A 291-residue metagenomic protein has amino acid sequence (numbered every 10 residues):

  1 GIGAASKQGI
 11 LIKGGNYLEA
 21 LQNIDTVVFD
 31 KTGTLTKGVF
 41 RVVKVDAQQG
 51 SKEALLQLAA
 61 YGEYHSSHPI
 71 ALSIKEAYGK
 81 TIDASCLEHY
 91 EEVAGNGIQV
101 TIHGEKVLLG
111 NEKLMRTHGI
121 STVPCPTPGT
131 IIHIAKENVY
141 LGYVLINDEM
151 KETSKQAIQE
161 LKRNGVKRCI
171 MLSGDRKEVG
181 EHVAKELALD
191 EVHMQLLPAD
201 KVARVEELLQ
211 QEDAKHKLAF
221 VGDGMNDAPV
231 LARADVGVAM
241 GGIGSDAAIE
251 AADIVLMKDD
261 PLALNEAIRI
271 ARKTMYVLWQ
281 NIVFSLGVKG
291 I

Functional and structural regions predicted by a protein language model:
I2, A20, K289: Terminal peptide-recognition signature
A4-A5, I12, Q22, G104 (+2 more regions): Conserved ATP-binding TGD loop and adjacent catalytic N/P-domain core of P-type ATPases
A5-T32: Membrane-cytosol interface motif
G14-G15, C86-E88, S121, A157 (+1 more regions): Short beta-alpha junctions and helix-cap segments that line functional grooves
Y17-A20, H89-E92, V123-P126: Short loop/turn motifs at secondary-structure junctions and domain boundaries
T26-I120, T130-L141, R176-A188, N226 (+1 more regions): Cytosolic catalytic regions of ATP/NTP-dependent phosphoryl-transfer enzymes
W279-I291: Bilayer-spanning, highly hydrophobic alpha-helical transmembrane segments
